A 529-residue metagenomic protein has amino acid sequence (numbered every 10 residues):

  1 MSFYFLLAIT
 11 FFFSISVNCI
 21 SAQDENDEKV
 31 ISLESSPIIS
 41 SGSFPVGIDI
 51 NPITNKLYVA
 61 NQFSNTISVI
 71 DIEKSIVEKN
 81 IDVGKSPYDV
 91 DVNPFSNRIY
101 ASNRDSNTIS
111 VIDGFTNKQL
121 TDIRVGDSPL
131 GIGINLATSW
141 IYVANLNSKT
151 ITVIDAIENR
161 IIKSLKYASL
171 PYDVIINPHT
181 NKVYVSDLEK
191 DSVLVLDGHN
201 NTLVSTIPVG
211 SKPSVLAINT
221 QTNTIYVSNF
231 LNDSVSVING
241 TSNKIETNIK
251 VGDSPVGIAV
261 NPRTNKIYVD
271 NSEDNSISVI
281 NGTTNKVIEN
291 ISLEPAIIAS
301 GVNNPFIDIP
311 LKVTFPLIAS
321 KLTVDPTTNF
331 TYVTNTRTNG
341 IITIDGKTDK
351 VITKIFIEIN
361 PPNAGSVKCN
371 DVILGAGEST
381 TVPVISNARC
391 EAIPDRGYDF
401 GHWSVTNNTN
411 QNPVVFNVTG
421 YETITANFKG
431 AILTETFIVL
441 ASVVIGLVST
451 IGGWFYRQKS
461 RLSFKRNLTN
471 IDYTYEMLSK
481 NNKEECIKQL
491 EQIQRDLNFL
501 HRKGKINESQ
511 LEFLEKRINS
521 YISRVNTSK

Functional and structural regions predicted by a protein language model:
I15-E25, W454: Sec-dependent signal peptide cleavage junction
A22-I352: Predominantly soluble domains enriched in secretory-pathway, periplasmic, or organellar proteins
T353-N360, P413-L433: Conserved "repeat-terminator" motif of extracellular CCP/Sushi domains
V372-N387, T409-F416: Short, solvent-exposed S/T- and G/P-enriched segments that are highly enriched in secreted/extracellular and lumenal
N387-V414: Surface-exposed interfaces of beta-sheet-rich extracellular modules
E435-F455: Selective detector of the "anchor" transmembrane alpha-helix that sits immediately C-terminal
V448-T469, Y473: Transmembrane-cytosolic junction motif
N482-K505: Amphipathic, non-membrane alpha-helical rod segments
